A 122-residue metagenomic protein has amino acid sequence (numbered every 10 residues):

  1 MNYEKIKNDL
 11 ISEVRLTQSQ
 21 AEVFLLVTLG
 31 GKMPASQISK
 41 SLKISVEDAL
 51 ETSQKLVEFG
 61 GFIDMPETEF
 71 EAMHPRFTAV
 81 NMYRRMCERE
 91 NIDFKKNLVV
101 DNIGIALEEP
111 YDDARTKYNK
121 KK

Functional and structural regions predicted by a protein language model:
M1-E13: Short, Lys/Arg-enriched N-terminal segment that forms or immediately precedes the first helix of a structured domain
E4, T17-Q18, L50: Conserved structured core elements
L10-Q20, P34, D64-C87: Short, cationic-aromatic polyanion-contact patches
Q20-V27: Short alpha-helical "packing" element that flanks the helix-turn-helix/winged-helix DNA-binding module
G30, F59-G60: Alpha-helix C-caps/helix-loop-beta hinges
S36-L42: A short acidic, leucine-rich amphipathic alpha-helix
K43-E58: Short amphipathic alpha-helical interaction segments
M82-K122: Amphipathic alpha-helical dimerization/coiled-coil segments that flank or bridge DNA-binding/regulatory modules
